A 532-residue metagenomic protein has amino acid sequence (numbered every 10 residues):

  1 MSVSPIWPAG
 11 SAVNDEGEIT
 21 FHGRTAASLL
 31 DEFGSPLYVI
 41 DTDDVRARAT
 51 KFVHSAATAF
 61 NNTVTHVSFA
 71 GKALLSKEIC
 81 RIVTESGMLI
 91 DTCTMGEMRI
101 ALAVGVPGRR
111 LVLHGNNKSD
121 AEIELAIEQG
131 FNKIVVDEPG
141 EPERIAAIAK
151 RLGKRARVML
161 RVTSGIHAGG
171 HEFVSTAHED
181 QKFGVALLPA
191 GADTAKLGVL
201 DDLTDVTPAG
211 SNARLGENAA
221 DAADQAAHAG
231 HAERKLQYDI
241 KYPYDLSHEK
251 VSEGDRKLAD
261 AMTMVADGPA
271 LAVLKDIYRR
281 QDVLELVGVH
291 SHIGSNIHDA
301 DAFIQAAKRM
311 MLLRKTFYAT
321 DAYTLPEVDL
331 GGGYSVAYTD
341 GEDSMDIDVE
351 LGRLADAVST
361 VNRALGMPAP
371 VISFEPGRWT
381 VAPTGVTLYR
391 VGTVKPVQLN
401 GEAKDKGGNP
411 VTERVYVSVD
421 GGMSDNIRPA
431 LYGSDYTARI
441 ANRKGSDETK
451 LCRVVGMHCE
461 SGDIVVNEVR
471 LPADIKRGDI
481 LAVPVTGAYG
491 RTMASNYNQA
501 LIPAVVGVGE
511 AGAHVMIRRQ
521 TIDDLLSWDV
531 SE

Functional and structural regions predicted by a protein language model:
M1-R157, E172, D193-A259, Q281 (+2 more regions): A charged N-terminal "starter" segment
V3, G165-Q398, L471, N498: Active-site loop/helix belt of alpha/beta enzymes
T25, D41-D44, R48, F52 (+22 more regions): General structural feature for long, well-ordered alpha-helical segments within catalytic domains of soluble enzymes
H66-S68, L89, R110-V112, K133 (+6 more regions): Structural preference for beta-strand elements that scaffold enzyme active sites
A70-S76, M95-G96, N116-K118, D137-P139 (+9 more regions): Active-site beta-loop-alpha junctions enriched in small/polar residues
A101-L102, I123, I145-A146, G169-G170 (+3 more regions): Short glycine-/acidic-enriched loop or helix-start segments at secondary-structure transitions that form or flank
S359, R363, M367-E532: Charged (often Lys/Glu-rich) extended helix/loop segments that serve as interaction or gating elements
